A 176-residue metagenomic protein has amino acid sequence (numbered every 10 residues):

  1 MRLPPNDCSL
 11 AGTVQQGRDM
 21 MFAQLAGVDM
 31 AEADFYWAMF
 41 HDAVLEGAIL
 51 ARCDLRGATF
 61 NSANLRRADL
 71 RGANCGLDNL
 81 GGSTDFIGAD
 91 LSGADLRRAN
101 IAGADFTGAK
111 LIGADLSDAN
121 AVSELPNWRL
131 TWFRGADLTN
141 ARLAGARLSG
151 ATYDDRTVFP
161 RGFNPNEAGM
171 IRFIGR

Functional and structural regions predicted by a protein language model:
M1-R176: Tandem repeat scaffolds
